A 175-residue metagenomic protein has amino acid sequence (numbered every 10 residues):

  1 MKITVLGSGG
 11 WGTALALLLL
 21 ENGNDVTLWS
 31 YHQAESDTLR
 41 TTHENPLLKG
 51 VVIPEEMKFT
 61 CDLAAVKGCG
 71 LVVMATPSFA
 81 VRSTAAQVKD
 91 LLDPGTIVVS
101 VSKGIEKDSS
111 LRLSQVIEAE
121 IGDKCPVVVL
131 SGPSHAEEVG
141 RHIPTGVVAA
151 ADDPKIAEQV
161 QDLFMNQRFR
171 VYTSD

Functional and structural regions predicted by a protein language model:
M1-V52, K58-C61, Q87: NAD(P)+-binding Rossmann beta1-loop-alpha1 motif at the extreme N-terminus of oxidoreductases
E21-N24, T41-E44, D90-D93, G122 (+2 more regions): Generic secondary-structure signature for well-ordered alpha-helical cores
H43-L48, Q115-I117, P144-V148: Short, hinge-like loop/turn segments at secondary-structure boundaries
I53, F59-K67, L71-P144, V160: Rossmann-like NAD(P)(H) cofactor-binding subdomain of soluble oxidoreductases
A136-D175: Carboxylate- and glycine-rich phosphate/diphosphate-binding segment that chelates Mg2+/Mn2+
